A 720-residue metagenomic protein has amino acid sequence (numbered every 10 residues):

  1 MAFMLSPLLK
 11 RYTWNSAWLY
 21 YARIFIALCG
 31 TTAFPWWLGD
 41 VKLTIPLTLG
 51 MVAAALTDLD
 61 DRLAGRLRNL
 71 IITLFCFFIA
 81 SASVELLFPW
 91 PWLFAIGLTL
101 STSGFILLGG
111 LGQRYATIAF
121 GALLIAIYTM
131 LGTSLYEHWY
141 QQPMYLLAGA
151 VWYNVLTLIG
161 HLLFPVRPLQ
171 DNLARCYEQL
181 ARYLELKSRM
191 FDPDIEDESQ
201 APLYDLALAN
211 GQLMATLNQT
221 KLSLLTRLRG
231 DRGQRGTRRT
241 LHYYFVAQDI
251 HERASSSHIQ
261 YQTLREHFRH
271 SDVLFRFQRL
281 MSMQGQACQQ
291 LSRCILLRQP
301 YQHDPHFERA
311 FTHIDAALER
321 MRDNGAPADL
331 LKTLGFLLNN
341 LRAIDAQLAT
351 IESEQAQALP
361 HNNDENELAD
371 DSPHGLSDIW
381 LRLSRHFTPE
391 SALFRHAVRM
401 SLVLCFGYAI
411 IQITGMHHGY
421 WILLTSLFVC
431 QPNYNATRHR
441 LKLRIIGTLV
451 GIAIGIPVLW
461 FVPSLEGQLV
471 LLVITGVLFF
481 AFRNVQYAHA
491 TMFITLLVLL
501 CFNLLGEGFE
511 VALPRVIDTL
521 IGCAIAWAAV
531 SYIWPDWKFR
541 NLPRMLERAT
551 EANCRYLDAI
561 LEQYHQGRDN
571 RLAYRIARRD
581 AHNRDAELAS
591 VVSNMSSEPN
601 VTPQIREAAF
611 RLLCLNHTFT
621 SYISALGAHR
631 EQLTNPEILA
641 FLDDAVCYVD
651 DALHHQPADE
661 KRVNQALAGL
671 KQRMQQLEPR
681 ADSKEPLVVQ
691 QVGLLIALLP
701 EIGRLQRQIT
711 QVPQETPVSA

Functional and structural regions predicted by a protein language model:
M1-A22, A33, W37, D58-L59 (+5 more regions): Long, hydrophobic alpha-helical segments that serve as membrane-spanning/inserting helices
L9-Y21, I26-Y140, N154: Helix-loop-helix transmembrane hairpins and adjacent membrane-interface loops of multi-pass inner-membrane proteins
C29-W37, F78-L86, S103-L107, A126-M130 (+11 more regions): Alpha-helical transmembrane segments of multipass membrane proteins
F34-L49, S83-L100, Q142-A148, I410-I422 (+2 more regions): Structural signature of hydrophobic alpha-helical transmembrane segments
L38-G39, G375-V477, L496: Core alpha-helical transmembrane segments of integral membrane proteins
T117, G121-Q142, G160, L499-R515 (+1 more regions): Transmembrane helix-loop junctions at the membrane interface of multipass transporters and ion channels
L146, A150-D171, A524, A529-R540: Transmembrane signal-anchor/signal-peptide helices with a preference for the extracytoplasmic
P457-S596, N600-Q604, L613: Generic detector of multi-pass transmembrane helix bundles and their immediately adjacent loops in polytopic membrane
